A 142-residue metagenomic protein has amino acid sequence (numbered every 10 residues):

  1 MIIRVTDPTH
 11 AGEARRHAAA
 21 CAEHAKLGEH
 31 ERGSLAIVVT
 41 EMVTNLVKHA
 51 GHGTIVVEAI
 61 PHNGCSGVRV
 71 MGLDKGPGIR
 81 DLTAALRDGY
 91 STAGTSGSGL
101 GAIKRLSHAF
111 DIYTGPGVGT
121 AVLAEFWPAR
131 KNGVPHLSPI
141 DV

Functional and structural regions predicted by a protein language model:
M1, V43-V142: Conserved beta-strand-loop-beta-strand hairpin that lines the nucleotide-binding pocket of ATP/GTP-utilizing enzymes
M1-I37, H136-V142: Bergerat-fold GHKL ATPase/HATPase_c domain
